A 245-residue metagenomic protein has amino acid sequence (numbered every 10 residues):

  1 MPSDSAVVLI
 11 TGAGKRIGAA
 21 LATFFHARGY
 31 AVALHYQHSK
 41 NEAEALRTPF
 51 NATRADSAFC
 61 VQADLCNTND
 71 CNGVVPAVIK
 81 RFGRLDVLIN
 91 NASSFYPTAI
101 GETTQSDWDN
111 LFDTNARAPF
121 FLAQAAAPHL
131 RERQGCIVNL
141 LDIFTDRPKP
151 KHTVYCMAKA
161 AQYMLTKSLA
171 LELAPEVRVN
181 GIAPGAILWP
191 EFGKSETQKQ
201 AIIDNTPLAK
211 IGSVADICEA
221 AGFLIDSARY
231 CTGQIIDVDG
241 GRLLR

Functional and structural regions predicted by a protein language model:
G14-R16: Conserved glycine-rich cofactor-binding loop
R28-A45: Conserved glycine-rich Rossmann-like NAD(P)H-binding loop of the short-chain dehydrogenase/reductase
Y96, C136-A174, A186-I187: Catalytic loop of short-chain dehydrogenase/reductase
A99-I100, D107-D109, I202: Substrate-binding pocket helix/loop in short-chain dehydrogenase/reductase
A123, H129, K210-V238, L243: C-terminal substrate-recognition "lid" of short-chain dehydrogenase/reductases
A123-Q124, K167: A short, exposed helix-loop element centered on a Lys and neighboring polar residues
A174-R178, C231-G233: Short, small/polar-rich loop/turn modules that mediate ligand/substrate recognition or access, typified
